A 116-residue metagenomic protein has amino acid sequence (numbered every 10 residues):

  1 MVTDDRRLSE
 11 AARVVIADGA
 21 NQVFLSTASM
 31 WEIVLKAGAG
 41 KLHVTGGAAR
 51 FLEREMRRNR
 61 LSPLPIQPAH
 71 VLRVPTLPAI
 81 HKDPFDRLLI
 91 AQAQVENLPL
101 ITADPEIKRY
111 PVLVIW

Functional and structural regions predicted by a protein language model:
M1-L25, A39-R54, E96, P105-R109: Short, well-structured N-terminal submotif of metal-dependent ribonuclease cores
E10, H43-A49, E53, R57-A103: Active-site neighborhoods of divalent-metal-dependent phosphate/nucleic-acid chemistry enzymes
I33: Phosphate/NTP-binding elements of NTP-utilizing enzymes
P111-W116: Active-site regions of enzymes building and remodeling cell-envelope glycoconjugates
